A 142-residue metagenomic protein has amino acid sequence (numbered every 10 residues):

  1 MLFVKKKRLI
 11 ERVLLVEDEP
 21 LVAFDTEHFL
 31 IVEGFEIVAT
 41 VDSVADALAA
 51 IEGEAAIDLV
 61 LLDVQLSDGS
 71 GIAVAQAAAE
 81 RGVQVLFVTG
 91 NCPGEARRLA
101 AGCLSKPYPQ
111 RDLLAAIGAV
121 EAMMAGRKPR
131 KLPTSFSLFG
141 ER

Functional and structural regions predicted by a protein language model:
M1-R12, A45, P109-R142: Non-catalytic signal-transmission and effector/linker regions of two-component phosphorelay proteins
E17: Conserved acidic carboxylate
P20-A39: Two-component/phosphorelay signaling modules centered on CheY-like receiver
H28, T40-L59: Acidic, metal-coordinating helix/loop segments flanking the phosphotransfer/catalytic sites of two-component signaling
S43, S70-A73: Acidic catalytic/metal-coordinating carboxylates
D63: Active-site residues of response regulator receiver
S67: The feature encodes the CheY-like receiver
